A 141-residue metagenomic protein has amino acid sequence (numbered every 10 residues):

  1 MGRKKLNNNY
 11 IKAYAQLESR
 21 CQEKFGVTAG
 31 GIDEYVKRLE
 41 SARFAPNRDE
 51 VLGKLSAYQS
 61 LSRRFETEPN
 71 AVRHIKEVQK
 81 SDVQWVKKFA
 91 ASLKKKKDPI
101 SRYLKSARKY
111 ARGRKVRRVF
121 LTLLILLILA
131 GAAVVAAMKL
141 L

Functional and structural regions predicted by a protein language model:
M1-F44, E50-S56, R73-E77, Q84-L141: Amphipathic alpha-helical interface elements
L52-P69: Long, amphipathic, charge-rich alpha-helical segments that form helical bundles/coiled-coils
